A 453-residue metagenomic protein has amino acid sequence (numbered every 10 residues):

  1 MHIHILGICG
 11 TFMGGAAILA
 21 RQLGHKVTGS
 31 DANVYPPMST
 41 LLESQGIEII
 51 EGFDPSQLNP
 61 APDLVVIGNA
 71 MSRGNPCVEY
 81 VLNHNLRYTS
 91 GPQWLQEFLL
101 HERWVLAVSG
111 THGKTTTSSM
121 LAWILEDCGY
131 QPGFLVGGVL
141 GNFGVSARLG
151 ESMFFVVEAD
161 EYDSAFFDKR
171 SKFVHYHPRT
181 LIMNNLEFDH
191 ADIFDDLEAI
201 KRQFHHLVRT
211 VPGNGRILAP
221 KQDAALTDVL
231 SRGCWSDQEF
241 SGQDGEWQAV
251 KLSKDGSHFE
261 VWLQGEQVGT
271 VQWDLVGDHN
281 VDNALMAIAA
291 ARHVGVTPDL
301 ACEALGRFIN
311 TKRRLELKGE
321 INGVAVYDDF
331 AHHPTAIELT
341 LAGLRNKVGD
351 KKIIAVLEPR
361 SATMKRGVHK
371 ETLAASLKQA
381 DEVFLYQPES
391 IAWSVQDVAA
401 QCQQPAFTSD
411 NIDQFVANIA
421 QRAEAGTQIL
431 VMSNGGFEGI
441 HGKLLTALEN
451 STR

Functional and structural regions predicted by a protein language model:
M1-V34, E43-I49, A61, V65 (+6 more regions): ATP-dependent carboxylate-amine ligase
L19-Q22, E43, Q57-P60, N69 (+3 more regions): Phosphate-binding loop of NTP-binding sites
T28-D31, I50-E51, Y88-G91, V108 (+7 more regions): General beta-strand structural signal in soluble alpha/beta enzymes
A32-Y35, F53-P55, M71-S72, K221-A225 (+2 more regions): Short, polar loop motifs at secondary-structure junctions
P37, N59, F98, N142-F143 (+4 more regions): Generic structural signal for helix capping and beta-alpha/helix-loop junctions
I50-F53, G91-Q96, F134-G138, G233-K254 (+3 more regions): Beta-strand->loop->alpha-helix junctions that form or flank phosphate-binding loops in nucleotide-handling enzymes
K251-G269: Acidic-glycine-rich active-site phosphate/pyrophosphate-binding loop
E260, H279-N280: C-terminal accessory "lid"/substrate-recognition subdomains
